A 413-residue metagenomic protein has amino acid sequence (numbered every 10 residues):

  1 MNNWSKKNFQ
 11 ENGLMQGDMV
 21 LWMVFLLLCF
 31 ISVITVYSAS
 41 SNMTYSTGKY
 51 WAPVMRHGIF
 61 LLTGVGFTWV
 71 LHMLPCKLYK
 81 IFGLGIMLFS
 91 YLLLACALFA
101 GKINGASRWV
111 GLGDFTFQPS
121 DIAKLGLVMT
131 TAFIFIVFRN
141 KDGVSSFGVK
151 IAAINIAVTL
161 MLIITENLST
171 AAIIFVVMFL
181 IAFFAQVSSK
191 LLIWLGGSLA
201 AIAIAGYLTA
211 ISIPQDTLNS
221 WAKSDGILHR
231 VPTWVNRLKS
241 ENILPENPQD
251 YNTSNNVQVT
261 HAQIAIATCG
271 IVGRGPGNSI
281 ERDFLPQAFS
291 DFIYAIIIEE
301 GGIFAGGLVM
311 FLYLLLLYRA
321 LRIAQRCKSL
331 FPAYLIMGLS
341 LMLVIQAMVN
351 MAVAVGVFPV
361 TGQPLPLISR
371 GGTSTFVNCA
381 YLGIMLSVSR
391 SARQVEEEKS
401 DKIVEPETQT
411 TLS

Functional and structural regions predicted by a protein language model:
M1-Q10, Q346-S413: A juxtamembrane structural motif centered on a specific transmembrane helix
N8-F25: N-terminal membrane topogenic signal
L21, R139, T361: Short loop/turn elements that form and flank the Walker-type P-loop nucleotide-binding site in RecA-like NTPase cores
L26, F30, S38, T47-S254 (+3 more regions): Hydrophobic alpha-helical transmembrane segments of multi-pass inner membrane proteins, especially in bacterial systems
N167-A172, R274-G277, A288-S290, F358-T361 (+2 more regions): Transmembrane helix boundary and interhelical junction motifs in multipass membrane proteins
Q258-F304, A324: Long extracytoplasmic/lumenal interhelical loops at the membrane interface of multi-pass membrane proteins
